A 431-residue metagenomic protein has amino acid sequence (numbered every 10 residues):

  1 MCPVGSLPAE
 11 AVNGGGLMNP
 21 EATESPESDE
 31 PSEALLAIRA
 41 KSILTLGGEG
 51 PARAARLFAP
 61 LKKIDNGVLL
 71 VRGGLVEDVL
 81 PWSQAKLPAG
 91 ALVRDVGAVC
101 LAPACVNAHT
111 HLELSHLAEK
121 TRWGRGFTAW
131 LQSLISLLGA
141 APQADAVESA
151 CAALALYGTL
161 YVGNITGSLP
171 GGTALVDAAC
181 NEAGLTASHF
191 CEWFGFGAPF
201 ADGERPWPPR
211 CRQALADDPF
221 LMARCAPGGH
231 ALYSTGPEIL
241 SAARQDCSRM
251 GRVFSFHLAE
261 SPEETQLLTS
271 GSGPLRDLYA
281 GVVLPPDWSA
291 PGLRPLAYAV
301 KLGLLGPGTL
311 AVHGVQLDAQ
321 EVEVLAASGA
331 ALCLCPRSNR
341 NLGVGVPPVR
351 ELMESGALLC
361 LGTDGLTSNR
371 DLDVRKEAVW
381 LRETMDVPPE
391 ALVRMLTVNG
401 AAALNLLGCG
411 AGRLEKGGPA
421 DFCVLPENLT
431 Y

Functional and structural regions predicted by a protein language model:
M1-S6, N13-P88: N-terminal metal-binding scaffold of metallo-dependent hydrolase/deaminase domains
S32-R39, K86-W130, E148, A155-L156: Replace "His-x-His-based motif
L69, G74, A98, H109 (+10 more regions): Divalent metal-coordination and catalytic microenvironments
C100-L101, A118-G184, P206-F220: Alpha-helical scaffold segments that flank or form the walls of functional sites
H116-A146, G184, C191, A198 (+2 more regions): Active-site gating loops and adjacent loop-to-helix segments of metal-dependent hydrolytic enzymes
G167, E192-G197, H230-L232, A259-E263 (+3 more regions): Active-site beta-loop-alpha junctions enriched in small/polar residues
G171-N181, E204-A331, G343-L359, G412: Histidine/acidic residue-rich metal-binding segments in metalloenzymes
V283, K301-L305, G345-N428: His/Asp/Glu-enriched, well-ordered alpha-helical/loop segment that forms or immediately abuts the divalent-metal
